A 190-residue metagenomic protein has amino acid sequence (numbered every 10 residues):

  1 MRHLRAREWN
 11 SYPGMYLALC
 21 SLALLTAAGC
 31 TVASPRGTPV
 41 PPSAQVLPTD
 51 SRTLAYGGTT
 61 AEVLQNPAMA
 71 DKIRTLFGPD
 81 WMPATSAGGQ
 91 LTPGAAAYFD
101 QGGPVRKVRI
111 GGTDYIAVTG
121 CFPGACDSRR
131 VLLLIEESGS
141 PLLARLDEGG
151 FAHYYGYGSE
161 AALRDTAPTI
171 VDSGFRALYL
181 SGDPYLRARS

Functional and structural regions predicted by a protein language model:
M1-Y12: N-terminal secretory signal peptides that target proteins for export/translocation
N10-L22: Sec-dependent N-terminal signal peptides
T26-G29: C-terminal motif of bacterial Sec signal peptides marking the signal peptidase cleavage site
T31-A33: Bacterial signal peptide processing site
T38-T60: Post-signal peptide N-terminal segment of mature Sec-exported envelope proteins
Y56-T59, K72, Y98: Terminal presequence/propeptide segments associated with secretion/organelle targeting and zymogen/polyprotein
V63-F77, W81, G149-S190: C-terminal partner/receptor-binding element of secreted or periplasmic proteins
P79-A144: Mature extracytoplasmic domains of secretory-pathway proteins
